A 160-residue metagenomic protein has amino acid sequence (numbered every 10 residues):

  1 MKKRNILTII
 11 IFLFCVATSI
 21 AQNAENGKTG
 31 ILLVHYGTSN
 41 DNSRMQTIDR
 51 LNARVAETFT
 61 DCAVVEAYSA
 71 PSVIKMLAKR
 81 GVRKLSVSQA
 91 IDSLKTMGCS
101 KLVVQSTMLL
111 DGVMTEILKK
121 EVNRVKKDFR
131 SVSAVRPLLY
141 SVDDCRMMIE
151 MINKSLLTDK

Functional and structural regions predicted by a protein language model:
M1-Q22: Bacterial Sec-dependent N-terminal signal peptides
Q22-K160: Extended amphipathic ligand-handling, pore-lining, and cofactor/metal-binding catalytic surfaces
